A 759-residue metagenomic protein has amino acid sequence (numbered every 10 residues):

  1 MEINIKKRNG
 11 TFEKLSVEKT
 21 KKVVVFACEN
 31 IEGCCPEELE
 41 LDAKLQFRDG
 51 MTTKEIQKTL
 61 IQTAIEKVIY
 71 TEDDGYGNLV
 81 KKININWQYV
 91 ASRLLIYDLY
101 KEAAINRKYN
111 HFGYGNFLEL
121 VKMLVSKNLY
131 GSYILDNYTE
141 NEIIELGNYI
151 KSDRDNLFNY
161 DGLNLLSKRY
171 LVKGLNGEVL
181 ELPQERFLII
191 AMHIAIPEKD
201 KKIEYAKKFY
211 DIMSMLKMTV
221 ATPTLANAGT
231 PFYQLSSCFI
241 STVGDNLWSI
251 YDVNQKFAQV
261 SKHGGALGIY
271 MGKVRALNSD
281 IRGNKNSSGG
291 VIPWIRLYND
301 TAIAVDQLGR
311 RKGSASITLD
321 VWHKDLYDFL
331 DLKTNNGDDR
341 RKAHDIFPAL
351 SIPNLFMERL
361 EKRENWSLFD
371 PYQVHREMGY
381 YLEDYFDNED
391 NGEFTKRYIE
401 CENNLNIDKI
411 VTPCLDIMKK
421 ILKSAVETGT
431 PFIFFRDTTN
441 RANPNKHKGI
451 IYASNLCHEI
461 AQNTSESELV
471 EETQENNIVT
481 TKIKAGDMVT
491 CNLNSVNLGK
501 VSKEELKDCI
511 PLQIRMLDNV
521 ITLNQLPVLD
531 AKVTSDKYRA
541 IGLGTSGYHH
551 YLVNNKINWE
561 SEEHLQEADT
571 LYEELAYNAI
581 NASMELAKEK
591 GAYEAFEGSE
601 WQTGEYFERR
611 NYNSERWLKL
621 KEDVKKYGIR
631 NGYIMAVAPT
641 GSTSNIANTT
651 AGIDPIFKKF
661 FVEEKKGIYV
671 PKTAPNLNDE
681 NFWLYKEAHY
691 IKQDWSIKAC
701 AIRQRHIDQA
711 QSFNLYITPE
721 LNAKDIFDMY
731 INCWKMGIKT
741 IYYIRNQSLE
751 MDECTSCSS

Functional and structural regions predicted by a protein language model:
T11, C34-L188, E204-Y210: Core nucleic-acid recognition elements
S16-G33, L188-A195, A651-I656: Short, surface-exposed, low-complexity cationic segments
G75-K122, D161-N164, I352, T439-E468 (+6 more regions): Terminal amphipathic helices with adjacent charged low-complexity linkers/tails
G131, T139-G147, K151, D155-N164 (+6 more regions): Catalytic alpha/beta core of large soluble enzyme barrels
V172, E178, E185-K202, A206 (+10 more regions): Function-dense linear segments that define catalytic or interfacial modules in macromolecule-processing proteins
E178-W248, E393-S424, T428-I433, L571-E622: Gly/Pro-rich turn-and-neighbor structural signature
I212, N254, C509-K532, N558-T640 (+1 more regions): Internal maturation/activation junctions in enzymes
D331, H344-T428, R436: Polar, glycine-rich mid-to-C-terminal structural blocks that act as macromolecule-binding/assembly scaffolds
